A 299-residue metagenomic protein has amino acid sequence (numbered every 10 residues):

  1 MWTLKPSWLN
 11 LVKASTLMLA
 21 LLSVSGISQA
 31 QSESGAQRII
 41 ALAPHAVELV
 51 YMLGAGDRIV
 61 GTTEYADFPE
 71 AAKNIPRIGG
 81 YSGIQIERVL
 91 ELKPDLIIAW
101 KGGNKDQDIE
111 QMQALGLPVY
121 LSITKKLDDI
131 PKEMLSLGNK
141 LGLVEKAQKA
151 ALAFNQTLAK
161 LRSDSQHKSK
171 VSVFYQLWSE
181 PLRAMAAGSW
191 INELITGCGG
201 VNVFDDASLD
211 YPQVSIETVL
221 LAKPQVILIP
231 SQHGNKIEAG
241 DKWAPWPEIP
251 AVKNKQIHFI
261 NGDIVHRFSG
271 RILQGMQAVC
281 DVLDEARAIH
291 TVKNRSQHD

Functional and structural regions predicted by a protein language model:
M1-L9: N-terminal secretory signal peptides that target proteins for export/translocation
V12-S25: Bacterial N-terminal signal peptides
G26-A30: Sec/Tat signal peptide C-region and signal peptidase I cleavage site
G35-V50, K146-G199, V292-H298: Basic- and aromatic-lined ligand-binding clefts that recognize polyanionic substrates
Q37-R38, D129-N139, Q148, P230-D299: Structured C-terminal subdomain patch of bacterial secreted/periplasmic proteins
R38-L92, L96-G103, D108, V203: A short, structured surface patch at a secondary-structure boundary
T63, G188-Y211, S231, F259: His/Asp/Glu-enriched short active-site or ligand-binding loop at hydrolase and phosphoryl-transfer sites
I86-K93, L115, V214-K223: Short helices/loops that flank or line small-molecule/ion binding pockets
